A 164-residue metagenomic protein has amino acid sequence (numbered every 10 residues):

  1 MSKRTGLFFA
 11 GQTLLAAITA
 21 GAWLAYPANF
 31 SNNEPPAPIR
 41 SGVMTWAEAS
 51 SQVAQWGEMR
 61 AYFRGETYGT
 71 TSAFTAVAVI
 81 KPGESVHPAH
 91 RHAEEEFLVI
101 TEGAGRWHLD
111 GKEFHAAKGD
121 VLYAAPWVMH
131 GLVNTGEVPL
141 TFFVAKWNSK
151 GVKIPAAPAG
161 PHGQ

Functional and structural regions predicted by a protein language model:
M1-T13: N-terminal Sec-pathway targeting helices
Q12-G21: Hydrophobic membrane-insertion alpha-helices, especially the h-region of bacterial N-terminal signal peptides
W23-S72, K153-Q164: A short, N-terminal "cap"/entry segment at the start of jelly-roll beta-barrel domains of the cupin/DSBH fold
M59-A61, A76-H92: Conserved short histidine dyad/triad with adjacent acidic residue
A78, Y123, V138-K153: A short hydrophobic beta-strand segment most commonly corresponding to one strand of the jelly-roll/cupin
H87-P88, W107-H108, A124, H130-G136: Short beta-strand His + acidic residue motifs that chelate non-heme Fe in jelly-roll/DSBH and cupin folds
A93-E95, V99-G105, D110: Glycine- and acidic-residue-biased ligand/ion/polar-headgroup-sensing regions
K112-P126: Short acidic-glycine-tyrosine-enriched beta hairpin
